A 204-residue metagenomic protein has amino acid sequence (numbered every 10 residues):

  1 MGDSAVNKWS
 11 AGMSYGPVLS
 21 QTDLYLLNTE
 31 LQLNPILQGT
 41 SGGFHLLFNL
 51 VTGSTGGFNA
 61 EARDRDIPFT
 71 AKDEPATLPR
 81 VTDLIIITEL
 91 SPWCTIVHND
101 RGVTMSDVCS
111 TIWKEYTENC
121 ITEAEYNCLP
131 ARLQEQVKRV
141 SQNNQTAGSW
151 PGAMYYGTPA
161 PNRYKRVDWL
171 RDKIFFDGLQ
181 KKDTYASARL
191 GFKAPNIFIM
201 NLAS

Functional and structural regions predicted by a protein language model:
M1-W93, T111: Ser/Thr/Pro-rich, charge-biased intrinsically disordered regulatory regions of eukaryotic nuclear proteins
A71-S204: Extended amphipathic alpha-helical regions
